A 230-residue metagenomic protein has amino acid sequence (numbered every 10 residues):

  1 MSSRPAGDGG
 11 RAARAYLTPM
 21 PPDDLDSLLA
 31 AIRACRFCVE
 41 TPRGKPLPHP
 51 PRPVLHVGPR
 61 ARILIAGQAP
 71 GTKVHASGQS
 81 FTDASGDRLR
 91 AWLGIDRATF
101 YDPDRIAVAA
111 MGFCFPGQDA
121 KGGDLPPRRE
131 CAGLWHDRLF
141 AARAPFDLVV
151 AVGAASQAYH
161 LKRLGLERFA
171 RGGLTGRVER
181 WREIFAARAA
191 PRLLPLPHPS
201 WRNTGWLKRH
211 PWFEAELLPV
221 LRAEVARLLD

Functional and structural regions predicted by a protein language model:
M1-P19: N-terminal amphipathic/basic-hydrophobic helices that include classical n-h-c signal peptides and signal-anchor
P21-D230: A polyanion-binding, active-site-adjacent surface
